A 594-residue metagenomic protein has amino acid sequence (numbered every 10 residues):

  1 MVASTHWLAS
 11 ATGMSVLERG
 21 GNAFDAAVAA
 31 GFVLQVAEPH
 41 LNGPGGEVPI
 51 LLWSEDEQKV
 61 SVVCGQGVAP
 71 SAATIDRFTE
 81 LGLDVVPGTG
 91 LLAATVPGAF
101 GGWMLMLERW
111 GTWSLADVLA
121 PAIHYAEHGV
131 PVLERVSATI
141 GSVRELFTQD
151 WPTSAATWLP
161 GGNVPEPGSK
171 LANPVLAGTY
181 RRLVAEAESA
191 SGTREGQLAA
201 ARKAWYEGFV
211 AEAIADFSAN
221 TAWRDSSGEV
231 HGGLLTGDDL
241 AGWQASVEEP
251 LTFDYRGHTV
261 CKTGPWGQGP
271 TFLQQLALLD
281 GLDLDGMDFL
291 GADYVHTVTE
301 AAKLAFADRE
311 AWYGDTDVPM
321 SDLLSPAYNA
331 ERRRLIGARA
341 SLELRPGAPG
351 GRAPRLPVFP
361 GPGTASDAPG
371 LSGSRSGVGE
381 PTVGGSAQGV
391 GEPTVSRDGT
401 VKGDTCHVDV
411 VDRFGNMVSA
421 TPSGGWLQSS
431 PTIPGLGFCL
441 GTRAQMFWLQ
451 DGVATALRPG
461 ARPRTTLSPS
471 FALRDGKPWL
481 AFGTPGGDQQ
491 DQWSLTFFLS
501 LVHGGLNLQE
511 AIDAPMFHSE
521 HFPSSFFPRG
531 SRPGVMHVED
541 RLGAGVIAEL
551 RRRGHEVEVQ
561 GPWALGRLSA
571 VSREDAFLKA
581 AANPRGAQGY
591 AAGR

Functional and structural regions predicted by a protein language model:
M1-A11, S15, A23-A200, W205-V260 (+1 more regions): Noncatalytic scaffold domains of N-terminal-nucleophile
V36-V62, D216, N220-T236, G379-D398 (+4 more regions): Active-site rim segments in enzyme catalytic domains, especially the processed small/beta chain of N-terminal
N173, A211, A215, E229 (+4 more regions): Internal maturation/activation junctions in enzymes
S246-V247, K402-T405, T465-L467: Short, small/polar residue-rich loop motifs at catalytic or cofactor-binding pockets
C261-G269, T405-C406, S419-T432, G483-Q490: Glycine-rich phosphate/pyrophosphate-binding beta-alpha loops
G269-D285, G399, A472-L480, G487-I512: M16/insulysin-pitrilysin zinc metalloprotease superfamily fold
F306, D315-D317, F414, P459-A461 (+2 more regions): Extended C-terminal subregions enriched in glycine
